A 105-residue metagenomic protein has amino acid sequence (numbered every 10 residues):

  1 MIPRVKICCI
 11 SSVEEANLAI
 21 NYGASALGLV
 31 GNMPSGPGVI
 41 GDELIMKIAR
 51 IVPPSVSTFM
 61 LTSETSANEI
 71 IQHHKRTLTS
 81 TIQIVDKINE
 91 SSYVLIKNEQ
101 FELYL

Functional and structural regions predicted by a protein language model:
M1-S91, L95-L105: Conserved N-terminal beta1-alpha1 strand-loop-helix module at the mouth
